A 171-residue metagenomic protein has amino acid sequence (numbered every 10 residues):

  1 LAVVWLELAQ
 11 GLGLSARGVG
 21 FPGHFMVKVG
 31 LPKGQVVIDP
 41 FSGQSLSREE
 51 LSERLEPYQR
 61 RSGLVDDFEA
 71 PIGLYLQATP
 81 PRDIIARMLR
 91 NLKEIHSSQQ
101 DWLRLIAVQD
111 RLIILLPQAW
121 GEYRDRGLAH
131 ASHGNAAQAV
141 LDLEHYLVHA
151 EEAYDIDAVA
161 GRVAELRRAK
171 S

Functional and structural regions predicted by a protein language model:
L1-S171: A structural boundary/capping signal
